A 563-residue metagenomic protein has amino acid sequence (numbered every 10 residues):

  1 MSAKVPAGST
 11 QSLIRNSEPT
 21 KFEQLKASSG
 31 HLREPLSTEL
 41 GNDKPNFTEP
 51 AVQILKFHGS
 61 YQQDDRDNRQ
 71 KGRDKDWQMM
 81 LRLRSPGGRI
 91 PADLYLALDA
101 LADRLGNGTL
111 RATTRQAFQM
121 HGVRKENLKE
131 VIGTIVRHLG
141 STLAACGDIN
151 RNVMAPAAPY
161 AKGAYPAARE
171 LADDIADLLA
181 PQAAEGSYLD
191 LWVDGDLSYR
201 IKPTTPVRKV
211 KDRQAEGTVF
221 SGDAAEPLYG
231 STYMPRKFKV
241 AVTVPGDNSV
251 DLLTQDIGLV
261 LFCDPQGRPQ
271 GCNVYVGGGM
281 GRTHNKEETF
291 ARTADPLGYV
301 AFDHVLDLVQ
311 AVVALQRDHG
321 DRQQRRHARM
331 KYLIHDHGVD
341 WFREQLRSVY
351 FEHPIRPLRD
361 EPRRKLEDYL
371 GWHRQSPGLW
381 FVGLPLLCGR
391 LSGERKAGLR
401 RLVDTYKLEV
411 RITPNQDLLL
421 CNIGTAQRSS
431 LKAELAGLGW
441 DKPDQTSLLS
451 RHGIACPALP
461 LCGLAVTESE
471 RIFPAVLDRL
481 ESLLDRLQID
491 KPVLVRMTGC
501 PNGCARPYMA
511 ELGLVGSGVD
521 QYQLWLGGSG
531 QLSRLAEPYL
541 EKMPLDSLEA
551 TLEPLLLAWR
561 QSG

Functional and structural regions predicted by a protein language model:
S2-G563: Peripheral terminal and linker regions in Fe-S/redox and tRNA-modifying enzymes
